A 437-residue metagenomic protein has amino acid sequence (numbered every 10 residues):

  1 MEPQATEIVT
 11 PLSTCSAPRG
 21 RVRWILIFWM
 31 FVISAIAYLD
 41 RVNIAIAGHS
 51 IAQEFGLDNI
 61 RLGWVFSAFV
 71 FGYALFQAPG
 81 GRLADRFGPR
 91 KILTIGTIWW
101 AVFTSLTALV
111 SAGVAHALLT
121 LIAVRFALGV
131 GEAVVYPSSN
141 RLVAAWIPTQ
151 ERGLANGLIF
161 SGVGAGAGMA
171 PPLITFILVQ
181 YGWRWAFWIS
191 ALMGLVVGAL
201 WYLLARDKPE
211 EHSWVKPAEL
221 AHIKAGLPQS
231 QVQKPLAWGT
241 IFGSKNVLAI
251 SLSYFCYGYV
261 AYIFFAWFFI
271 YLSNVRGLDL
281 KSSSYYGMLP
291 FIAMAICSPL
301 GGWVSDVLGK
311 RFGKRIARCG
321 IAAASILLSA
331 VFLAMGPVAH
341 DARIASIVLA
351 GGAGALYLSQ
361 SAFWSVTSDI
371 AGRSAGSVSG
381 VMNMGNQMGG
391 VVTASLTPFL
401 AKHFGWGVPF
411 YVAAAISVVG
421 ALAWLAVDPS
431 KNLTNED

Functional and structural regions predicted by a protein language model:
I44-A45, S244-P299, Q360, W364 (+1 more regions): Extracytoplasmic gate region of multi-pass secondary transporters
S67-R82, M288-G301: Central cavity-lining transmembrane alpha-helices of secondary-active solute carriers, predominantly the Major
I98-A115, L327-H340: C-terminal ends and interior cores of transmembrane alpha-helices in multi-pass membrane transporters/permeases
F103, A117-V134, F332, R343-L358: Hydrophobic core of transmembrane alpha-helices in multi-pass small-molecule transporters, especially MFS/SLC-type
V124-G164: Cytoplasmic helix-loop-helix junction between adjacent transmembrane helices in 12-TM secondary transporters
V163-H212: Helix-loop-helix hairpin linking two adjacent transmembrane segments in secondary transporters
V179-L192, D279, A317-G320, F399-I416: A membrane-interface helix-boundary motif in multi-pass transporters
R315-A362: C-terminal transmembrane helical hairpin of 12-TM major facilitator-type secondary transporters
